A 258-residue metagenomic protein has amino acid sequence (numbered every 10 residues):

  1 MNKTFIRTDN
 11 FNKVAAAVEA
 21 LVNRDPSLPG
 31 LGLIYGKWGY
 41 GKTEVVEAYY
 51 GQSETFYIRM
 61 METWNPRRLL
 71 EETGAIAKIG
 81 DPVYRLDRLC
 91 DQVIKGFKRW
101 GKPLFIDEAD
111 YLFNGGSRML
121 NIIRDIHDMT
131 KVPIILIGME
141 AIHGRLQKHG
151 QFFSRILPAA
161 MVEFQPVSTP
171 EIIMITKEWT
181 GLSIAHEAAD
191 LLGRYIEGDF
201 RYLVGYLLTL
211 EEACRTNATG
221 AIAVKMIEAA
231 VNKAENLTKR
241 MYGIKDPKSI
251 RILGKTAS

Functional and structural regions predicted by a protein language model:
N2-K13, G39, T43-E47, P170 (+1 more regions): C-terminal alpha-helical "lid" subdomain
D9-P26: Pre-Walker A adenine-sensing motif
P26-V46: Walker A/P-loop nucleotide-binding motif
G32-W38, I126-G150: Sensor-1/coupling segment of RecA-like P-loop NTPase cores
Y50-E62: Conserved catalytic segments around the Walker B and adjacent sensor/switch elements of P-loop NTPase domains
E54-T55, N65-Y84: Conserved NTP-binding/hydrolysis module of P-loop NTPases
M60-E62, M139-E140, R145-L146, P158-P170: Conserved AAA+ ATPase "SRH/arginine-finger" region at the nucleotide-binding site
E71, G80-P133, R145, Q165-I175 (+5 more regions): Mid-core helix/loop region of P-loop NTP-binding domains shared across ATPases and GTPases
